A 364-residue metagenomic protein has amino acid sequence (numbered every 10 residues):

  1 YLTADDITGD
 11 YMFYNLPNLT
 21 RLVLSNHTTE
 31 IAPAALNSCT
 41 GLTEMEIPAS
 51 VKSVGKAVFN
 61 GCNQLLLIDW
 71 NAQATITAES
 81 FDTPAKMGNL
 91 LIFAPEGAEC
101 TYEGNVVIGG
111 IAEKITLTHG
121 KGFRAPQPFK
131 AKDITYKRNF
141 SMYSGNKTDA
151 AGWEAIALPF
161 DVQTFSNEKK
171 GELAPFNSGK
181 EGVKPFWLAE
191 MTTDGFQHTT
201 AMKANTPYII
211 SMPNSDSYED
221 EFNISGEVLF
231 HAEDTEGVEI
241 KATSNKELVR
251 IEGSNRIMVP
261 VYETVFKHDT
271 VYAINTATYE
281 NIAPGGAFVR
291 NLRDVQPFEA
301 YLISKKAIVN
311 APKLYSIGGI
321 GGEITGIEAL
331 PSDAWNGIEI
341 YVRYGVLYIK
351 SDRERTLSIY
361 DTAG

Functional and structural regions predicted by a protein language model:
Y1-I7, L16-E30, T40-S53, N63-T77 (+1 more regions): Structural signature of tandem-repeat unit edges
Y11, E79-P84, E99-V107: Short, aromatic/basic amphipathic alpha-helical patches
L67-A72, T77, E190-H198, T270 (+2 more regions): Extracellular/surface-exposed low-complexity repeats and stalk/linker segments enriched in Gly/Pro and small polar
A94, T192, A283, S351 (+1 more regions): Acidic surface patches and DE-rich sequence motifs
E96-G171, T193-E328: A short, polar beta-strand/turn micro-motif
N177, T325-G364: C-terminal outer-membrane/trafficking sorting elements
P185-E190, T356-L357: Generic short beta-strand
